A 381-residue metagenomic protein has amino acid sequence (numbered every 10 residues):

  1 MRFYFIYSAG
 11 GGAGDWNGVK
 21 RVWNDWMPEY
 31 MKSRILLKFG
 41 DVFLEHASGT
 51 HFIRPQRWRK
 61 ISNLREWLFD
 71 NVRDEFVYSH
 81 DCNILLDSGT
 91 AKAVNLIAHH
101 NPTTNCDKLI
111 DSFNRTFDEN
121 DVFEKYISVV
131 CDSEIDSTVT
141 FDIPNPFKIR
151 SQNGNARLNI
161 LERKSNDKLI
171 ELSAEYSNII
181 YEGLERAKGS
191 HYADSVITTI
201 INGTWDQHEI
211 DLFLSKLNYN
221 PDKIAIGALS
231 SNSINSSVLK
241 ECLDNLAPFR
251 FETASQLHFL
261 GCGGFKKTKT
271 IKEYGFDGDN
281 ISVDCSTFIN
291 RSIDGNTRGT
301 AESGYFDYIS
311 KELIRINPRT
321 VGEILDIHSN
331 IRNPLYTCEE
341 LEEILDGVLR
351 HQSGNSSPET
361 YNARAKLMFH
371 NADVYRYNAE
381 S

Functional and structural regions predicted by a protein language model:
M1-S33, A93, E185, G189 (+4 more regions): Alpha/beta catalytic cores of nucleotide-metabolism and tRNA/nucleoside-modifying enzymes
M1-Y192: Non-catalytic, usually N-terminal nucleic-acid engagement modules in DNA/RNA processing proteins
F3-F5, F39, F43, F52 (+20 more regions): Phenylalanine-focused residue identity feature
E29, S33, D70, D111 (+12 more regions): Polar/charged alpha-helical tracts
Q152-A174, D194-N280, C285-L313: Glycine/Thr-rich beta-alpha phosphate-binding loop at enzyme active sites
